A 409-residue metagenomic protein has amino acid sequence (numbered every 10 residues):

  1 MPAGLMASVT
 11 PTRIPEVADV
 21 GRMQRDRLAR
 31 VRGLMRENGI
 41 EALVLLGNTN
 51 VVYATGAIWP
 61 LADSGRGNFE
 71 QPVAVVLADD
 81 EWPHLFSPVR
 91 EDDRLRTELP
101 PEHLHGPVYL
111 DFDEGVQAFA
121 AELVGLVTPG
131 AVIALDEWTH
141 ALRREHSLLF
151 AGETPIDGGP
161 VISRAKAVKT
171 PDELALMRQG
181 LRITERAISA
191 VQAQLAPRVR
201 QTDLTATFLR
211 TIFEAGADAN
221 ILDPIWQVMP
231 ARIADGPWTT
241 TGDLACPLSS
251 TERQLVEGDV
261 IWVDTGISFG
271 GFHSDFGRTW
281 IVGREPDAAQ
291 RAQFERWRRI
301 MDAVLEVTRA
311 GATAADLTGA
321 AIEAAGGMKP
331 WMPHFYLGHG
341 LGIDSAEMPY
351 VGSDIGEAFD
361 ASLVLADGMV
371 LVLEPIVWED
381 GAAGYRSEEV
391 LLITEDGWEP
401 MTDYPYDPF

Functional and structural regions predicted by a protein language model:
M1-F409: Active-site neighborhoods and metal-handling regions in enzymes and metal-associated proteins
